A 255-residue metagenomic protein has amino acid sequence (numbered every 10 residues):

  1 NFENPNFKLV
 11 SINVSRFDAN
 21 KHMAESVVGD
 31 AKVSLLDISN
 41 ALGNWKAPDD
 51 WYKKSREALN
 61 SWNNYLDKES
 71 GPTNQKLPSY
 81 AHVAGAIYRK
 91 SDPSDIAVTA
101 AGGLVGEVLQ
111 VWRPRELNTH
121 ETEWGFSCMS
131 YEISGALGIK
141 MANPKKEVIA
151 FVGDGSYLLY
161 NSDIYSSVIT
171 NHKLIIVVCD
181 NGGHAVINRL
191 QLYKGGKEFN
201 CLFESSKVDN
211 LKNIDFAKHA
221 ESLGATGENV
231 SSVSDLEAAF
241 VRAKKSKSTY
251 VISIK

Functional and structural regions predicted by a protein language model:
N1-K54: Glycine-rich, acidic loop regions that bind phosphate or pyrophosphate groups
E3, A19-N20, S26-V28, K32-I38 (+1 more regions): Thiamine diphosphate
N40-N44, D92, S248: Non-catalytic alpha-helical coupling and interface elements of nucleotide-dependent molecular machines and regulators
K46-P48, S79, D215, S232: A diffuse structural propensity rather than consistent per-protein peaks
P48-K54, Y88, W112, N210: Domain-wide signal for the mature, well-folded portions of proteins, strongly enriched in nucleus-encoded organellar
D50-K54, A100-A101, S253-I254: Short coil/turn segments at secondary-structure boundaries
L59-S134, I139-K140, K145: Active-site diphosphate/adenylate-binding microenvironment
